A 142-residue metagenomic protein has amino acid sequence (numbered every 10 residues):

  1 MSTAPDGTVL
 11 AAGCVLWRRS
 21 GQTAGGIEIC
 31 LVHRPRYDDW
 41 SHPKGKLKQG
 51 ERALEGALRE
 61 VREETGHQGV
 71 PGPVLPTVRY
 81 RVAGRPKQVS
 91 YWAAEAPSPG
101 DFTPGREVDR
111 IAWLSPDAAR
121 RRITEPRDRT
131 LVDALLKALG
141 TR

Functional and structural regions predicted by a protein language model:
M1-H42: N-terminal strand-loop-strand
V9, D133-L136: A general secondary-structure boundary signal
G13, E28-C30, A93-A96, R142: A generic structural signal for ordered secondary structure
G21, K137-R142: Generic C-terminal helix-cap and adjacent flexible tail
G45-A134: Unchanged
